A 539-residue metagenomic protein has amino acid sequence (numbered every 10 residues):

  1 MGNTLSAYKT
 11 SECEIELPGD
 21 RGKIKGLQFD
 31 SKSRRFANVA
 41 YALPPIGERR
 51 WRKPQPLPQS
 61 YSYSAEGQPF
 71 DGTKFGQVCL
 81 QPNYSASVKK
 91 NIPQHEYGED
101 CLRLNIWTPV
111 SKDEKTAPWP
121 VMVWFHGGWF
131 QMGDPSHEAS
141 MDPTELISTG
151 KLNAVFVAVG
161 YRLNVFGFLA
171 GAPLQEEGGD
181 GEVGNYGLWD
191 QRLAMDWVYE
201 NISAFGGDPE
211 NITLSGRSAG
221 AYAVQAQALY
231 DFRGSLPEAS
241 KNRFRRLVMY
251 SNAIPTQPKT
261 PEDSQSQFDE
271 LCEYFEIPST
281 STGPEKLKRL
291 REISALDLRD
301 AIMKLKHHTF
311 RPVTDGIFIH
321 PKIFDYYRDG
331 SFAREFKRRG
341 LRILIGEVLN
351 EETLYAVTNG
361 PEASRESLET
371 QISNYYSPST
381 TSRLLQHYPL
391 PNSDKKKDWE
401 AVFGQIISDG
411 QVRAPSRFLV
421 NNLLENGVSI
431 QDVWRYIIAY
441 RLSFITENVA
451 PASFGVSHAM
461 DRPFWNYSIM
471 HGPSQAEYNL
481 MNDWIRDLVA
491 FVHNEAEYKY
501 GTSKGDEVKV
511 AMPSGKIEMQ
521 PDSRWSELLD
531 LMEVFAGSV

Functional and structural regions predicted by a protein language model:
G2-L174, D180-G181, P209, E477-N479 (+1 more regions): Non-catalytic accessory segments of hydrolases
K90-P93, D180-N185, I254-K259, E276 (+5 more regions): Active-site rim elements
K115-P118, A172-Y186, L193-S215: Gly/Ser-rich "nucleophile elbow"/oxyanion-hole loop immediately N-terminal to the catalytic nucleophile in hydrolases
A117-V121, L152-V155, D208-I212, K241-R246 (+2 more regions): Loop/turn elements at helix/coil->beta-strand transitions in domains of secreted/extracellular proteins
L193, E200, A204, N211 (+4 more regions): Substrate-access "cap/lid" subdomains that shape and gate the entrance to catalytic or ligand-binding pockets
A221-P237: Short glycine-enriched nucleophile-adjacent loop and the immediately C-terminal alpha-helix near the catalytic center
S377-G427, W434-R435, Y440: Alpha/beta-hydrolase fold catalytic core
A414-R417, N421-V539: Mobile gating loops/cap/lid regions near enzyme active sites that modulate substrate access
